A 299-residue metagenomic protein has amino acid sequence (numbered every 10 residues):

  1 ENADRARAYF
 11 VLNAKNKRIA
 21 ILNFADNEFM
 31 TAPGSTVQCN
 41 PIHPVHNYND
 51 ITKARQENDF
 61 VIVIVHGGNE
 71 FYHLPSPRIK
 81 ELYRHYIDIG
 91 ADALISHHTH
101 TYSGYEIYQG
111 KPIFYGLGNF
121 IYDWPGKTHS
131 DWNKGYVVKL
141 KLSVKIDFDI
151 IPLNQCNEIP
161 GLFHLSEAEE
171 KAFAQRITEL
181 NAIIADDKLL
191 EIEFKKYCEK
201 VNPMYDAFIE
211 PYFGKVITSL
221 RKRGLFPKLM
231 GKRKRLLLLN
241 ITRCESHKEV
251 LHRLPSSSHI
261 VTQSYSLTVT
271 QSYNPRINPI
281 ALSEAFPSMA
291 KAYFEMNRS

Functional and structural regions predicted by a protein language model:
E1-D4: Core catalytic region of metal-dependent phosphoesterases/phosphodiesterases, especially metallo-beta-lactamase-like
A8-A14, P75, I79: Distinct, well-ordered alpha-helical segments
L12-K15, Y108, L142: Active-site beta-strand termini and strand-to-loop segments that position acidic
A14-I64, E81, P160-E167: Binuclear metal-dependent hydrolase catalytic cores centered on His/Asp/Glu-rich metal-binding motifs
L22, I62, H98, Y115 (+1 more regions): Divalent metal-coordination and catalytic microenvironments
E70: Active-site-proximal loop/hinge segments that shape catalytic or ion-binding/gating pockets
P75-Y136, G224: Conserved beta-sheet core of the metallophosphoesterase superfamily
D131-L267, Y273-S299: A short C-terminal boundary segment appended to hydrolase-like catalytic domains
